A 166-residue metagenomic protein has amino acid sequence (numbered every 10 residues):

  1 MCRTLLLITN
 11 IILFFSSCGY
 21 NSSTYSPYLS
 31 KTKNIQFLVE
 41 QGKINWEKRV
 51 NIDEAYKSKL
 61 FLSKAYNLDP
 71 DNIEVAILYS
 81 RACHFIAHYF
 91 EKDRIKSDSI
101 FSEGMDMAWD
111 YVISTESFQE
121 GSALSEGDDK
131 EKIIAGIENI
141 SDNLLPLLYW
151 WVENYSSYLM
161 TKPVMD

Functional and structural regions predicted by a protein language model:
M1-T4: Positively charged n-region of N-terminal signal peptides that target proteins for export
L6-S16: Bacterial N-terminal signal peptides
C18-D166: N-terminal alpha-helical interaction modules that lie
